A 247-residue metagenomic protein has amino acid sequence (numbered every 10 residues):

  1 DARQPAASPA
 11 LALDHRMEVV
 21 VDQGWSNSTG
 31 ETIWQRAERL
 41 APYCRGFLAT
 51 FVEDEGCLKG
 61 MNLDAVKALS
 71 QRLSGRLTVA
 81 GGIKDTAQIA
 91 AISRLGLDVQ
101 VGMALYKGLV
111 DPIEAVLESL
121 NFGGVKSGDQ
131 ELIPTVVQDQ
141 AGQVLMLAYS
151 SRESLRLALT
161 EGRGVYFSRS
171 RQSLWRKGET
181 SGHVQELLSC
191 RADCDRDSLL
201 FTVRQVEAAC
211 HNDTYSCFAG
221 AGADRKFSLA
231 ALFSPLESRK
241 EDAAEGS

Functional and structural regions predicted by a protein language model:
D1-A2, D64-V99: Catalytic cores of alpha/beta
D1-E55: Conserved anion-binding
D1-P5, T29, A104, L109-G246: Flexible "arm" and connector segments at domain edges
S8-A10, G46, R76, D98 (+1 more regions): Proline-centered loop/turn at the N-terminus of a beta-strand
A10-D14, T50, T78-G81, Q100-G102: A cross-family glycoside hydrolase active-site/sugar-binding cleft signature
D54-K59, K107: Short, small-residue-enriched loops and turns at beta-alpha junctions that line or gate enzyme active sites
